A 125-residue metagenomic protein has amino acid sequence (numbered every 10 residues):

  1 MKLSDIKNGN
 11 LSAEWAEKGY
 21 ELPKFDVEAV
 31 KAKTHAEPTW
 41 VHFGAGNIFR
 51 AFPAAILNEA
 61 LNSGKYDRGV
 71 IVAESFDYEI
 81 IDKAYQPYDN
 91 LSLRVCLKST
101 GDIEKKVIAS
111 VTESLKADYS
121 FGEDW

Functional and structural regions predicted by a protein language model:
M1-W125: Non-transmembrane, aqueous-exposed alpha-helical and coiled segments at domain scale
